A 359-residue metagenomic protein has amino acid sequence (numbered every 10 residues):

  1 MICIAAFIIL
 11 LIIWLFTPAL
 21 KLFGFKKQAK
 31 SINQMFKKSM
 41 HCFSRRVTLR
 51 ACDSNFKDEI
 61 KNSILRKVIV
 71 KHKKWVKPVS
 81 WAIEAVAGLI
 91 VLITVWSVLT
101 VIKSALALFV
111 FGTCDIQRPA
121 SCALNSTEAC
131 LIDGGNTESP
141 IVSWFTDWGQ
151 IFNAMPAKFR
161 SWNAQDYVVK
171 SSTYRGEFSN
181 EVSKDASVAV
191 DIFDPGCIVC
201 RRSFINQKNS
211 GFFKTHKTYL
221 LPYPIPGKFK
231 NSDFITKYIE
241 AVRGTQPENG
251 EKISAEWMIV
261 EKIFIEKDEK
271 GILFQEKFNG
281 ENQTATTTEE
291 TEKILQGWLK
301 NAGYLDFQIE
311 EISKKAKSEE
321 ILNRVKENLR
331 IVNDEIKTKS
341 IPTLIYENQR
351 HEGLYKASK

Functional and structural regions predicted by a protein language model:
M1-D58, I64: Hydrophobic alpha-helical segments
L11-L15, G88-V98, E248, I259: Hydrophobic alpha-helical transmembrane segments of multipass integral membrane proteins
H41, E261-D268, K317, R330: Short amphipathic alpha-helical surface patches that mediate protein-protein
L65-V79: Cytosolic juxtamembrane amphipathic/interface segments immediately preceding and feeding into a transmembrane helix
V76-A105: Internal/C-terminal transmembrane anchor helices
V101-D233, K317-K337, S358: Extracytoplasmic thiol/disulfide redox context detector
R201-K300, I336: Structural alpha/beta surface segment adjacent to cysteine/selenocysteine redox centers across thiol/disulfide enzymes
Q283-K359: C-terminal cap of thioredoxin/glutaredoxin-like
